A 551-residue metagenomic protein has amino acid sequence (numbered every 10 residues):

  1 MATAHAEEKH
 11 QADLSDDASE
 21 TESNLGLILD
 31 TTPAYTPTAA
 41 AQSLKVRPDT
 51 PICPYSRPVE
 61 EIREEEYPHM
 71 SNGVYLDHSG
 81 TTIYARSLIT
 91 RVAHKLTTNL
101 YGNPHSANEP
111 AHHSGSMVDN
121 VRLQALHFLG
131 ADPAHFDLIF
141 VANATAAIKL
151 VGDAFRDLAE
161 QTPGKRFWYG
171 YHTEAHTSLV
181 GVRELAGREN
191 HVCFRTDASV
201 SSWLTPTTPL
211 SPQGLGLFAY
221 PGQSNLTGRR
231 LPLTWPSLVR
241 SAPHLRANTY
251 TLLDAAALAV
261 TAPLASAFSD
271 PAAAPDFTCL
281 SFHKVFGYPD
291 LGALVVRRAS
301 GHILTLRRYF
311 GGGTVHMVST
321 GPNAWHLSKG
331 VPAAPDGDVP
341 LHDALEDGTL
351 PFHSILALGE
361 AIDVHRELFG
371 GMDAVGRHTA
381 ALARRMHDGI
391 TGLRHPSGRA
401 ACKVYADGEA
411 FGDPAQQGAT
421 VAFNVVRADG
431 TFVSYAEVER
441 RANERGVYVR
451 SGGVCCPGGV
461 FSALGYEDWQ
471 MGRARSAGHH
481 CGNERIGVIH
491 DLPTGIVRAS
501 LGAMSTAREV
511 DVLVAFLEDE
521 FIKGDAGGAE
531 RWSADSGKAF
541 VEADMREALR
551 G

Functional and structural regions predicted by a protein language model:
A2-G551: Pyridoxal 5′-phosphate
